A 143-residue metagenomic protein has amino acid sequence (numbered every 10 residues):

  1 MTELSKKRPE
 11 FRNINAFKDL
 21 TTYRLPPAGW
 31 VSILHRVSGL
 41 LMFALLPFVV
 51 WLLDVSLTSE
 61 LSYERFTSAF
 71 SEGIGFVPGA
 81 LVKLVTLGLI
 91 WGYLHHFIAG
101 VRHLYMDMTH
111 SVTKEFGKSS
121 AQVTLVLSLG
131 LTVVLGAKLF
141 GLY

Functional and structural regions predicted by a protein language model:
M1-Y143: Membrane-embedded alpha-helical bundles that constitute the cytochrome b-like, heme-associated redox core of multi-pass
